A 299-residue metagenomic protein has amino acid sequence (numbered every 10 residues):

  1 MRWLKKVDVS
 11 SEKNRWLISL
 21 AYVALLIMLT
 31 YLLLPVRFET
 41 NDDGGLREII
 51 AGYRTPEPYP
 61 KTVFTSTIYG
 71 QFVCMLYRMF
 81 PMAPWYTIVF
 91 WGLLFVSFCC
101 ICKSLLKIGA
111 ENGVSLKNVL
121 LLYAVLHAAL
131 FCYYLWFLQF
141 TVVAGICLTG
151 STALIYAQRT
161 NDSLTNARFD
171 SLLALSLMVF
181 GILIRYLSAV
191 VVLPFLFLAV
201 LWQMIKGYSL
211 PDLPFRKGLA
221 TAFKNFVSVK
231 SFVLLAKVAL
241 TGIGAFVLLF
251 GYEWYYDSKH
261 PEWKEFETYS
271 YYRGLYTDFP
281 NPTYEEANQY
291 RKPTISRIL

Functional and structural regions predicted by a protein language model:
M1-M28, M204-I205, T221-I243: Start-transfer (signal-anchor) and selected internal transmembrane alpha helices of multi-pass inner/ER membrane
L32-I49, P58-F72, F80-P84: Extracytoplasmic catalytic/substrate-binding loops of multi-pass membrane glycan-assembly enzymes
M79-C99: Loop-to-helix entry region of an early transmembrane alpha helix in multi-pass inner-membrane enzymes
G92-N112: Transmembrane-helix motifs of polytopic, lipid-linked glycan transferases
S115-L122, A153-V179: Short hydrophobic alpha-helices at membrane interfaces in multi-pass membrane enzymes
L121-L148, L183: Aromatic- and kink-enriched transmembrane "portal" helix at the membrane-lumen/periplasm boundary that abuts
F169-Y186, F197, G242: Membrane-interface alpha helices of multi-pass inner-membrane proteins
V190, L234-I298: Juxtamembrane membrane-water interface segments immediately following transmembrane helices in multi-pass
